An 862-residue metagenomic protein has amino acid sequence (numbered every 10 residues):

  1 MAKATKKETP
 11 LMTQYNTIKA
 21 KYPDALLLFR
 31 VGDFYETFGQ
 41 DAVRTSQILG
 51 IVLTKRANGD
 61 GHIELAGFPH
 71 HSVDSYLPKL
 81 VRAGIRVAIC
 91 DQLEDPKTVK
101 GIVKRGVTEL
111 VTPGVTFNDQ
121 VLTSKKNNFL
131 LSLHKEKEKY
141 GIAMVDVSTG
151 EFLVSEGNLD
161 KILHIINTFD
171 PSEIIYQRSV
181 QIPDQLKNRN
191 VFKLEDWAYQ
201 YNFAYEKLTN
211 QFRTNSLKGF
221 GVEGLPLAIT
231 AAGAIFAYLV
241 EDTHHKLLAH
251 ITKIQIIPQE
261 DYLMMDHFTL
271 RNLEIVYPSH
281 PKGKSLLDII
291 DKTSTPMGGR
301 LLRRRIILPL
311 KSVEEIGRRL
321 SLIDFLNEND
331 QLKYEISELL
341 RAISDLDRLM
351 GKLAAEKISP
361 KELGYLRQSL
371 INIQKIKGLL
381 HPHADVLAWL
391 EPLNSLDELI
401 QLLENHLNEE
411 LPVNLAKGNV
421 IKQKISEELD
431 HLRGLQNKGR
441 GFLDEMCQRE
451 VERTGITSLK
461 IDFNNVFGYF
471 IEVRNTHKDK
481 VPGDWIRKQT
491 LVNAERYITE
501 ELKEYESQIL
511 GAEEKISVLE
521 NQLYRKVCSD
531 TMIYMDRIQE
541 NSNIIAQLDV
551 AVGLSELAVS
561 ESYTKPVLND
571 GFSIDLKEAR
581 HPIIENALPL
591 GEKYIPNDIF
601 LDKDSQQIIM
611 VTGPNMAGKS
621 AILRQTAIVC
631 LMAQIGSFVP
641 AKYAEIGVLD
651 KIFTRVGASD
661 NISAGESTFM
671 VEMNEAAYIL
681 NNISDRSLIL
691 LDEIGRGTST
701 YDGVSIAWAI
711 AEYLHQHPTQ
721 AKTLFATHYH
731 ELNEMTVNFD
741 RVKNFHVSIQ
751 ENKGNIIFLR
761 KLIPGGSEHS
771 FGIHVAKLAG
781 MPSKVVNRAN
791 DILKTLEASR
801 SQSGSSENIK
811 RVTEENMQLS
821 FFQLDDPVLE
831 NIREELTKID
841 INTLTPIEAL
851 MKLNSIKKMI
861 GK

Functional and structural regions predicted by a protein language model:
A2-F325, Y334, E338-R341, D345-A354 (+2 more regions): Charged catalytic and DNA/RNA-contacting regions of genome-maintenance and nucleic-acid-processing enzymes
P23, G39-Q40, L225, S294 (+8 more regions): ATPase nucleotide-binding head domains, primarily ABC-like/P-loop NTPase cores
K55-G67, F152, R213-V222, L273-V276 (+11 more regions): Short hinge/gating elements
Q200-K207, L263-M264, I275-Y277, P281 (+5 more regions): Amphipathic heptad-repeat alpha-helical coiled-coil/stalk segments that mediate oligomerization, filament/stalk
A355, S359, S369-N372, A388 (+3 more regions): Charged, surface-exposed helical/loop "interaction arms" that form contiguous linear patches used for dimerization
N408, L491, E495-S529: Extended, charged coiled-coil "arm/hinge" scaffolds of SMC/Rad50-like chromosome-maintenance ATPases and other large
E427-N437, G441, M817-S855, M859: C-terminal accessory/binding modules appended to enzymatic or scaffolding proteins
